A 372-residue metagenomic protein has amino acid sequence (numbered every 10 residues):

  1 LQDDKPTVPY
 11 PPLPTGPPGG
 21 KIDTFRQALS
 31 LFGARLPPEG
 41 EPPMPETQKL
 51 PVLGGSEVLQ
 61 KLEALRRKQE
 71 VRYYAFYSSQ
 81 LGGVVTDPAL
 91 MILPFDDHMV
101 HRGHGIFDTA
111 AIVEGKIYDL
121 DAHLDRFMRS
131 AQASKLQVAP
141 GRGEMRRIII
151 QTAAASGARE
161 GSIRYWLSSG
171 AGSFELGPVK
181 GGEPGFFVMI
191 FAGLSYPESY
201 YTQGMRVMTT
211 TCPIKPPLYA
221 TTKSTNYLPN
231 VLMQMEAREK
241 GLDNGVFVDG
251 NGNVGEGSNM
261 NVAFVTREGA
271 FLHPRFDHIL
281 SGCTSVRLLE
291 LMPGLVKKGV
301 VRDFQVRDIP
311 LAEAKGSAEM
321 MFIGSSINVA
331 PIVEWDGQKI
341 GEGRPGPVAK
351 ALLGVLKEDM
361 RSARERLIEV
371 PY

Functional and structural regions predicted by a protein language model:
T7-G16, T24-A139, R147-Q151, G177-Y372: Helix-start/capping segments and mature chain N-termini
G141-I150, E160-E175: Short, glycine/charge-rich beta-strand/loop segments that flank catalytic centers and engage negatively charged groups
A154-S156: Non-catalytic accessory segments adjacent to catalytic cores
A158-R159, K298: Short, well-ordered coil loops that connect the C-terminus of an alpha-helix to the N-terminus of a beta-strand
